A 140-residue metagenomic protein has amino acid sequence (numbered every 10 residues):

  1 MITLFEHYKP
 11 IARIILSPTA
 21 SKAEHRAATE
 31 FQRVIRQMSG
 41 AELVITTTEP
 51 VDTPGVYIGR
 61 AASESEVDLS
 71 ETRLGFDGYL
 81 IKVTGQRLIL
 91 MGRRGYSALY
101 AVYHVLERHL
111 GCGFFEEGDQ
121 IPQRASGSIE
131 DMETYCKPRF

Functional and structural regions predicted by a protein language model:
M1-K137: Contiguous, structured surface segment used for ligand recognition
